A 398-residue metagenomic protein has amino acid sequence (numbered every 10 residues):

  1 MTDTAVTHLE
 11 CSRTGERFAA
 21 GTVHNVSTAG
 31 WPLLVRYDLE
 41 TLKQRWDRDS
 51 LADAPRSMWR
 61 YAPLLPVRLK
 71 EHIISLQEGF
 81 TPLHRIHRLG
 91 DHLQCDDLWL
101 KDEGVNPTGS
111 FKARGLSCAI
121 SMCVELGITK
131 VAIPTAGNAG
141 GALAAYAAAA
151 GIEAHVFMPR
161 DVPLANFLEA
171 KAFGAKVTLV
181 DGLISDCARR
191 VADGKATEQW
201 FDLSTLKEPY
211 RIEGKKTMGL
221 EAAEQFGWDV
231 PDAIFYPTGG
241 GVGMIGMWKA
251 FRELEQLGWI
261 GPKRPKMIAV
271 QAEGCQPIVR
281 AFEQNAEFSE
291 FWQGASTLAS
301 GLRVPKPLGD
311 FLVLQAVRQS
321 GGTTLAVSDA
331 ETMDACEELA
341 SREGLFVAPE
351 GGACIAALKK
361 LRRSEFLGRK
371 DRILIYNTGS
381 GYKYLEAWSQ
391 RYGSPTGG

Functional and structural regions predicted by a protein language model:
M1-G398: PLP-dependent amino-acid enzyme catalytic core
